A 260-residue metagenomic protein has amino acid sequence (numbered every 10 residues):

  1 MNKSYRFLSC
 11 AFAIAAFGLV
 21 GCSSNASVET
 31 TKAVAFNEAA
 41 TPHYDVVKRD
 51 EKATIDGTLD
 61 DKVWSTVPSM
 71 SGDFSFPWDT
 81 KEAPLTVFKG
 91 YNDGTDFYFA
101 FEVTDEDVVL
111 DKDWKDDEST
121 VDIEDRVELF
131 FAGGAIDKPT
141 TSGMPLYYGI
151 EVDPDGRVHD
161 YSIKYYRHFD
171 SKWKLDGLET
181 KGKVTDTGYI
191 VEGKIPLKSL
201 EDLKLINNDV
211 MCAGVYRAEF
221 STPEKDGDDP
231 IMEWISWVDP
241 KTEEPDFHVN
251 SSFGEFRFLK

Functional and structural regions predicted by a protein language model:
N2-S9: Bacterial N-terminal signal peptides that target proteins for export
S9-V20: Bacterial N-terminal signal peptides
C22-K260: Structural preference for beta-rich elements and adjacent junctions enriched in aromatics
